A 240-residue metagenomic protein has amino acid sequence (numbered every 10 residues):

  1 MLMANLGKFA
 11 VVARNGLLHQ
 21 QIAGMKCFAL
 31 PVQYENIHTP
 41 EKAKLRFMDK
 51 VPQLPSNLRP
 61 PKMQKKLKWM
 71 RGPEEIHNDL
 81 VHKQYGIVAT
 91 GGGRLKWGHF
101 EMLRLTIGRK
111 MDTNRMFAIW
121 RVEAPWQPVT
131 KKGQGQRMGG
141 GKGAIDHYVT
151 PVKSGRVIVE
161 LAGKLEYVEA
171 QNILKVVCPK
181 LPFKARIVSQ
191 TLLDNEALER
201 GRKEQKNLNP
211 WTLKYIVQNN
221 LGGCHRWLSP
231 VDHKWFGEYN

Functional and structural regions predicted by a protein language model:
L2-N240: Ribosome-associated RNA-binding proteins
